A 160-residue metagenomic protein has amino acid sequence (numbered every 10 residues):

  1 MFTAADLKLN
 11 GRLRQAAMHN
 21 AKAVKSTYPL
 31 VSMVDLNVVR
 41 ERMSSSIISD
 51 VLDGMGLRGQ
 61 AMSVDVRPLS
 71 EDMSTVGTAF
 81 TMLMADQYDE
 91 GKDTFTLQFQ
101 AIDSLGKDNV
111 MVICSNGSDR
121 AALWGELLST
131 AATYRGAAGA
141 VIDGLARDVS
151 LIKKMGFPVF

Functional and structural regions predicted by a protein language model:
F2-L97: Intrinsically disordered, low-complexity regions enriched in acidic/Ser/Thr/Pro/Gln residues
S44-V51, T78, L97, A101 (+4 more regions): General structural feature for long, well-ordered alpha-helical segments within catalytic domains of soluble enzymes
V76-F80, K107-N109, A138, M155-F157: A generic structural signal for short beta-strands and their flanking turns/coil linkers
T81-M82, V112, I142, V159: Short hydrophobic-aromatic micro-motifs
Q87-D89, G117-R120, A146-D148: A short acidic, glycine/proline-enriched capping/turn motif at secondary-structure boundaries, especially helix N-cap
A101-D143: Extracellular/luminal Protease-associated
D143-V149, K153-F160: Long, charge-patterned amphipathic alpha-helical coiled-coil/hairpin "stalk" segments used as oligomerization
